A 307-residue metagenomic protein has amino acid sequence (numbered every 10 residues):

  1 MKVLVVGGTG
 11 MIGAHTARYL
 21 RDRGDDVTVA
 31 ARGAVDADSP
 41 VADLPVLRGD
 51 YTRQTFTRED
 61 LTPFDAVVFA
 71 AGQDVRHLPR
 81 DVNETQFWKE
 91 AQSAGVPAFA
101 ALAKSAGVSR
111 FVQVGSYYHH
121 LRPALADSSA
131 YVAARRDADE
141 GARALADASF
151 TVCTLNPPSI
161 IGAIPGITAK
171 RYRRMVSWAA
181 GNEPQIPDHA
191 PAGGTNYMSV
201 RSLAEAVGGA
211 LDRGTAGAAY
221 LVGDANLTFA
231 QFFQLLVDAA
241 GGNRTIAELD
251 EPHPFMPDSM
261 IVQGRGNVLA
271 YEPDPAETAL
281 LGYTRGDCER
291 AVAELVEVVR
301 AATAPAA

Functional and structural regions predicted by a protein language model:
V3-R23: N-terminal Rossmann NAD(P)H-binding glycine-rich loop of SDR-like oxidoreductase domains
V6, A30, A70, F111-Y117 (+1 more regions): SDR active-site strand-loop-helix element
L44-A94, H120-R122: NAD(P)H-binding glycine-rich loop region in Rossmannoid oxidoreductase-like domains and their noncatalytic homologs
T85-A134, C153: Conserved Rossmann-fold NAD(P)-dependent oxidoreductase catalytic core, especially the SDR/UDP-sugar
G115, A142-I167: Conserved beta-loop-beta element that borders a ligand/cofactor-binding pocket
G162-M175, A210-Y220: Glycine/proline-rich active-site loop of Rossmann-fold NAD(P)-dependent oxidoreductases
M175-M198: A conserved pocket-lining segment of Rossmann-fold NAD(P)-dependent short-chain dehydrogenase/reductase
G193-G194, V200-Q263, A279-A307: Mid/C-terminal beta-alpha module of Rossmann-like enzyme folds, strongest in SDR-family dehydrogenases/epimerases
